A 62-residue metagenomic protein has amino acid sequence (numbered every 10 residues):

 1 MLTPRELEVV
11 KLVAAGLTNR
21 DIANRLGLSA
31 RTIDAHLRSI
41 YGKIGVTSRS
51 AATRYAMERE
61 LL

Functional and structural regions predicted by a protein language model:
M1-R38, G42-I44, E58-R59: Helix-turn-helix DNA-binding segment
T47-E60: Short, basic, alpha-helical segments at the C-terminal edge of helix-turn-helix-like DNA-binding modules
